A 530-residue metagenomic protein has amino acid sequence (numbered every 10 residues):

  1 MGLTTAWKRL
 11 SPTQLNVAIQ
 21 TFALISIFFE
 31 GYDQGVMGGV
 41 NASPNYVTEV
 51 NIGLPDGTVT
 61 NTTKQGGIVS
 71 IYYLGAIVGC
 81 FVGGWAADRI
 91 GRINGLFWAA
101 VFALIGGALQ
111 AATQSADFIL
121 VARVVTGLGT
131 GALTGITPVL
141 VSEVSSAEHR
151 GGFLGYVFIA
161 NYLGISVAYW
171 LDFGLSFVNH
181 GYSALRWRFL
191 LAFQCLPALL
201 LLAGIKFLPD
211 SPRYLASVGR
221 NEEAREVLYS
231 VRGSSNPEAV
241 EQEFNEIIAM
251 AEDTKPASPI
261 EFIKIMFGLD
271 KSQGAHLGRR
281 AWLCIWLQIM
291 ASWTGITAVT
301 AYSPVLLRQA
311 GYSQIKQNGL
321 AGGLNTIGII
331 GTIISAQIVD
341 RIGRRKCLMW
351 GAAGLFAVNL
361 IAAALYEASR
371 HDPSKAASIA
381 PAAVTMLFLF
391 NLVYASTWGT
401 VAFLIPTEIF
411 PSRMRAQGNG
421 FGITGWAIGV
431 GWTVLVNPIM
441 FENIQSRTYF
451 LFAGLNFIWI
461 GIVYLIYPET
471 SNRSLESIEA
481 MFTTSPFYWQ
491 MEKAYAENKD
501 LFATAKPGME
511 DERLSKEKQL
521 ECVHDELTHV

Functional and structural regions predicted by a protein language model:
M1-S230, E252-V530: Alpha-helical transmembrane bundle of multi-pass membrane proteins
S230-E241: Short intracellular "coupling" helices and adjacent cytoplasmic loop segments at the cytosolic face of multi-pass
V240-E252: Cytosol/matrix-facing amphipathic helices and coiled-coil assembly/linker segments of eukaryotic membrane proteins
